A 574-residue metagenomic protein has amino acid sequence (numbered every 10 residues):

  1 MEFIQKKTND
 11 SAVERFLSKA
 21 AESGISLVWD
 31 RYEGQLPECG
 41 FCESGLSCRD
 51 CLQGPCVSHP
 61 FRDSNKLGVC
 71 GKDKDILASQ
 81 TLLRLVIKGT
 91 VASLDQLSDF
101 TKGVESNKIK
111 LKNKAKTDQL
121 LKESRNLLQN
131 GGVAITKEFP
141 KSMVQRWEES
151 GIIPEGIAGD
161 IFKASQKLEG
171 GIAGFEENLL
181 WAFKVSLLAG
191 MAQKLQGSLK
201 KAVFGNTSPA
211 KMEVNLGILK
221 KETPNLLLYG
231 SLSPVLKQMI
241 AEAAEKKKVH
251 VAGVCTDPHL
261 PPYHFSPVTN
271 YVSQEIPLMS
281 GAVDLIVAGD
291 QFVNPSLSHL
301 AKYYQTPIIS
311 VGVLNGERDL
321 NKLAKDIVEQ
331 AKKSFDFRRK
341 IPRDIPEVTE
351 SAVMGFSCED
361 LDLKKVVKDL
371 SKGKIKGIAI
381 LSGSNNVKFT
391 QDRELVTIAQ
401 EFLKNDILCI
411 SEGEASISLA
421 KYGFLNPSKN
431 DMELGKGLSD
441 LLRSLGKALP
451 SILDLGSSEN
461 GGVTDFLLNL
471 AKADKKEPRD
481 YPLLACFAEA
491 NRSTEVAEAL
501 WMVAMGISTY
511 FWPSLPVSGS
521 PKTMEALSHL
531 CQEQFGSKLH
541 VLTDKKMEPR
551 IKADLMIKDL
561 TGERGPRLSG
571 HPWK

Functional and structural regions predicted by a protein language model:
E2-K574: Anaerobic metallocofactor- and corrinoid-dependent redox/one-carbon enzyme cores, especially those from methanogenesis
